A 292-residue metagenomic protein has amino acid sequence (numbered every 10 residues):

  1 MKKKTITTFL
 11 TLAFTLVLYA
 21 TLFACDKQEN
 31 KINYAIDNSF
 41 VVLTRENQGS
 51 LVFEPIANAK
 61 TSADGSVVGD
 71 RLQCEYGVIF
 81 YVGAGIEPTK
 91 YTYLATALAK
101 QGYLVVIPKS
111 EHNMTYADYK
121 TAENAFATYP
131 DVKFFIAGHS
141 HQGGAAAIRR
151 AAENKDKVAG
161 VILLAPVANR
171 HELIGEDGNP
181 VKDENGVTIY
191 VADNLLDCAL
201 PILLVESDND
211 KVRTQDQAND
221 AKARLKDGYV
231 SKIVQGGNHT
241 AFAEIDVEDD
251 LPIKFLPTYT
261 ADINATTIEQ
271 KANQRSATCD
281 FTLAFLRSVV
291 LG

Functional and structural regions predicted by a protein language model:
C74-G83: Short beta-strand element of the alpha/beta-hydrolase
K90, E111-I136, A145: Alpha/beta-hydrolase active-site loop
L94, L200, R213-A223, D246: Short alpha-helix in the alpha/beta-hydrolase fold that links the catalytic acid
A95-T115: Conserved alpha/beta-hydrolase
S110, I162-R170, S207-N209, G236: Active-site nucleophile loop of the alpha/beta-hydrolase fold
G138-G144, L164: Conserved alpha/beta-hydrolase "nucleophile elbow" surrounding the catalytic nucleophile
A146-K155, V161: Short glycine-enriched nucleophile-adjacent loop and the immediately C-terminal alpha-helix near the catalytic center
C198, L204-E206: Short beta-strand/loop motif that positions the catalytic acidic residue of the alpha/beta-hydrolase fold
